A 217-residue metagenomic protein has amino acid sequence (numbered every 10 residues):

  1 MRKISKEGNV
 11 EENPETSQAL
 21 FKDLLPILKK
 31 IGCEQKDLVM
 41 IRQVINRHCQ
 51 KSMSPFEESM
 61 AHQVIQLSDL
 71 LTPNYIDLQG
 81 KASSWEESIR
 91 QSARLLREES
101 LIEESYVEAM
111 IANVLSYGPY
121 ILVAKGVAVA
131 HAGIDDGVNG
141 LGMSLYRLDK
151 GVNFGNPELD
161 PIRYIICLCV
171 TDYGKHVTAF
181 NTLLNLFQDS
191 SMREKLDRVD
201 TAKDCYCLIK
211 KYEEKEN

Functional and structural regions predicted by a protein language model:
M1-N217: Cytosolic covalent-transfer regions centered on His/Cys nucleophiles that carry phosphoryl or persulfide groups
